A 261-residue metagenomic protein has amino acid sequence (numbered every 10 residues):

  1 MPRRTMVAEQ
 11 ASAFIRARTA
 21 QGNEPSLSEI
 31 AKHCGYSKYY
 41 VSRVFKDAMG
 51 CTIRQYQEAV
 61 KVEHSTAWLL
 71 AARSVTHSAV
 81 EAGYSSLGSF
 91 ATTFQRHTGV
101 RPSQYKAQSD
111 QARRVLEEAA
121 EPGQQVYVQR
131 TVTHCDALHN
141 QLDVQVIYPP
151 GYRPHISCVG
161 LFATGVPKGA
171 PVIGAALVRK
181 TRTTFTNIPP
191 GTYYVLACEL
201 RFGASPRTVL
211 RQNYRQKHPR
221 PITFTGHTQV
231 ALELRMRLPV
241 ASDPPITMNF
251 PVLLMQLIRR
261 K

Functional and structural regions predicted by a protein language model:
E9, A13-R18, A48-G83, A112-Y127: Terminal helix-turn-helix DNA-binding modules in bacterial transcription factors
L27-Y56, E81-R101, Y105: Basic/polar phosphate-binding segments, predominantly the helix-turn-helix DNA-binding elements of transcriptional
L87-V132: Internal alpha/beta loop-helix hairpins
N140-Y148, V159, L234: A short, amphipathic beta-strand motif
P149-P167: Short, ordered, surface-exposed loop/turn motifs in non-cytosolic proteins
V159, G191-R201: A short, solvent-exposed beta-strand micro-motif common in secreted/extracellular proteins
K180-N187: Short, surface-exposed beta-strand/beta-hairpin micro-motifs centered on an aromatic residue
R201-A241: Structured interaction patches on ligand/partner-binding surfaces of diverse proteins
